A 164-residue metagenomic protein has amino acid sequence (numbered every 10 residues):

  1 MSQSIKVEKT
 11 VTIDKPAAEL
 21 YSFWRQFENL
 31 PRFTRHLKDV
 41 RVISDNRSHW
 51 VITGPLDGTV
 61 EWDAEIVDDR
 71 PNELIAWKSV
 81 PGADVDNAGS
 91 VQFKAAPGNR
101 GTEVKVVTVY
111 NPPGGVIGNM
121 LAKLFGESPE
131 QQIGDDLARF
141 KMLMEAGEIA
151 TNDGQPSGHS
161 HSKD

Functional and structural regions predicted by a protein language model:
M1-H49, T53-P55, G134, R139-D164: Hydrophobic ligand-binding cavity/cleft-lining segments
S4-T10, R47, E61, L74 (+2 more regions): Intrinsic-disorder/low-complexity, polar/charged segments enriched in Ser/Thr/Lys/Arg/Asp/Glu/Gln
K15, G54, D68, A95 (+1 more regions): Non-catalytic surface loops within mature trypsin-like serine protease
I43, V67-D69, Q92-G98: Short beta-strand micro-motifs enriched in acidic
S48-P55, I75-G82, V106: Short beta-strand segments that buttress and anchor functional surface loops
I52-E65, D69-N72: Short hydrophobic interaction/assembly module
V60, K78-L137, K141-M142, A146 (+2 more regions): Beta-strand/loop substructures that line and gate deep hydrophobic ligand-binding cavities in soluble
